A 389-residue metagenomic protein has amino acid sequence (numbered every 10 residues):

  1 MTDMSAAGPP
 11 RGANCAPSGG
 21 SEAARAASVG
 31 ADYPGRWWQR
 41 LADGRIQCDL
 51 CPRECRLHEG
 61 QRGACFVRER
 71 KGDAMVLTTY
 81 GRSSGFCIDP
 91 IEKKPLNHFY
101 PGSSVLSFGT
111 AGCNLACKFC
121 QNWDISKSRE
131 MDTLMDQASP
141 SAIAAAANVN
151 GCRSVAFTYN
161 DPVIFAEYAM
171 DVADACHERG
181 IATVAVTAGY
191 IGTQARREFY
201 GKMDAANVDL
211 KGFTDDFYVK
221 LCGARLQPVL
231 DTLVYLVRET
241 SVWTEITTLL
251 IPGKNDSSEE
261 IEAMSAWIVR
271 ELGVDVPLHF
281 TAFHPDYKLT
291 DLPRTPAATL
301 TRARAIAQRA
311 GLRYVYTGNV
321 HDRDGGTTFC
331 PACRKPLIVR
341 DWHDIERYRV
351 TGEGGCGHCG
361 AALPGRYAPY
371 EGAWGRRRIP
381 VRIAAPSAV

Functional and structural regions predicted by a protein language model:
M1-E59, K254-V389: Auxiliary Fe-S-binding modules of radical SAM enzymes
W38, C65, V76, L96 (+2 more regions): Short clusters of hydrophobic/aromatic residues that line enzyme substrate/ligand-binding pockets
L50, A64-V67, G112-L115, F119 (+2 more regions): Short, cysteine/histidine-rich loop/knuckle motifs that typically chelate Zn2+
E54-T78, N122-D132, I338-H343, L363-Y370: Iron-sulfur (Fe-S) cluster-binding segments and ferredoxin-like electron-carrier domains, especially [2Fe-2S]
Q61, C113, T214: A generic "binding-loop/recognition-motif" signal
R70-A205, G375-R382, V389: Conserved Radical SAM active-site core
Q137-A298, A303-I306: Conserved AdoMet/S-adenosylmethionine-binding subsite of the radical SAM
